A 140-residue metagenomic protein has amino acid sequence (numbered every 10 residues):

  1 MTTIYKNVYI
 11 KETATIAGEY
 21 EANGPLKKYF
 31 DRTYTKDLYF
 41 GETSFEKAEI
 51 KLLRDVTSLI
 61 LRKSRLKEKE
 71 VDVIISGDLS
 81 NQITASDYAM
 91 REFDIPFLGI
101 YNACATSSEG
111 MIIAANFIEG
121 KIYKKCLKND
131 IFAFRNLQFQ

Functional and structural regions predicted by a protein language model:
M1-L98, N102: Conserved "HGTGT" condensation-loop signature of ketosynthase/thiolase-family condensing enzymes that catalyze
R32-K36, A115, F134: Hydrophobic transmembrane signal anchors and adjacent membrane-proximal interface regions, especially in viral
G41, F45, I112-E119, R135-N136: Short, highly charged low-complexity linear segments
G77-Q82, C104-A105, D130-N136: Acidic, glycine-rich active-site loops and adjacent beta-strand->loop/helix elements that engage anionic groups
I83-A89, E109-M111, L137-Q140: Short, conserved acidic/polar surface loops in the N-terminal third of protein domains
Y101-C126: Active-site-proximal alpha-helical scaffold in enzymes
I122-Q140: Internal, conserved structured core segments that host functional sites
